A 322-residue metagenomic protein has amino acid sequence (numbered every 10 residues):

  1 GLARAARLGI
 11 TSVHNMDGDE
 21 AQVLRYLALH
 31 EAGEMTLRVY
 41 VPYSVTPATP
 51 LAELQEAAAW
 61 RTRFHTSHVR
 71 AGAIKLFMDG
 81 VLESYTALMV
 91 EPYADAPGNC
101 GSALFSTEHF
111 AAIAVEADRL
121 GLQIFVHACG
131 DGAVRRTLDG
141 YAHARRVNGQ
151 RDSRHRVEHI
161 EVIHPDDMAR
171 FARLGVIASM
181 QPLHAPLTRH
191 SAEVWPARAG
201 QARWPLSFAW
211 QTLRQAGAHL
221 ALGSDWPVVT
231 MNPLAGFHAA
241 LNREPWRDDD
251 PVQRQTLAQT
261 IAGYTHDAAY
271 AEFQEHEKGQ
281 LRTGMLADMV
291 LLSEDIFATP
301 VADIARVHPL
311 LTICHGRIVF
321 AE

Functional and structural regions predicted by a protein language model:
A3, T11-S12: Short acidic/polar active-site loop segments enriched in Thr and Asp
T11, L37-R38, V69, R151-H155 (+1 more regions): Residue-level recognition of the N-termini of beta-strands and the immediately preceding loop/turn
D19-R135, D139, V147, R170-L183 (+1 more regions): Metal-coordinating catalytic core of metallo-dependent amide/deamination hydrolases
T62-R63, P300-I304: Short proline/glycine-enriched turn/loop segments at secondary-structure junctions
S106, T299-P300: Residues that cap or delimit alpha-helices
V115-F125, C129-H155, I160, P165 (+4 more regions): His/Asp/Glu-enriched, well-ordered alpha-helical/loop segment that forms or immediately abuts the divalent-metal
